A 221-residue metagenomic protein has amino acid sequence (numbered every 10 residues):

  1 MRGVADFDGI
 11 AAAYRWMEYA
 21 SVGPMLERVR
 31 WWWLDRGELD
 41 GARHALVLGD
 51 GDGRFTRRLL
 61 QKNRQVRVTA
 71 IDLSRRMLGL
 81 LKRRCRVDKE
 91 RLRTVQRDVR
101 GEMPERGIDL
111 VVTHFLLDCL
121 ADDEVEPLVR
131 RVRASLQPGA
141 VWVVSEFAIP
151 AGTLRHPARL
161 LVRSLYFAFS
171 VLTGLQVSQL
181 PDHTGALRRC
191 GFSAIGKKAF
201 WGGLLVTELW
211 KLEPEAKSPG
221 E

Functional and structural regions predicted by a protein language model:
M1-A13: N-terminal, positively charged/glycine-rich alpha-helical extensions of SAM-dependent methyltransferases
P24-G41: Conserved alpha-helix/loop element of class I SAM-dependent methyltransferases that forms part of the SAM/SAH-binding
H44-L46, G51-G101: Class I SAM-dependent methyltransferase SAM/SAH-binding core
M103-V111: A short acidic, Gly/Pro-enriched loop at the edge of an enzyme's catalytic core that lines a small-molecule cofactor
H114-L117, S145: Residues lining the SAM
E126-P138: A short glycine-rich, Lys/Arg-flanked "PGG" loop and its adjoining helix->strand segment in the class I
S145-C190: C-terminal alpha-helical "lid/dimerization" subdomain adjacent to the S-adenosyl-L-methionine
C190-S193, K198-E221: Core SAM-dependent methyltransferase catalytic element
